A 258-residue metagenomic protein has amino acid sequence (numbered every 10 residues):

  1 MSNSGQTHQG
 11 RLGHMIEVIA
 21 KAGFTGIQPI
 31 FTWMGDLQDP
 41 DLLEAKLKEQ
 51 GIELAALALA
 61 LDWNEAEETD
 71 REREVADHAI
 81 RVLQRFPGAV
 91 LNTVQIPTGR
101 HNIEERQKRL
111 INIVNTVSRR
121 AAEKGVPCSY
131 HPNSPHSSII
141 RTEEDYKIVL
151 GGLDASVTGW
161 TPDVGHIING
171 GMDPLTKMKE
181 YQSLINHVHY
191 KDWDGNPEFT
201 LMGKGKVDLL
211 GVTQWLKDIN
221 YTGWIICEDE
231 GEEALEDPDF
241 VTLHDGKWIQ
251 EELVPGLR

Functional and structural regions predicted by a protein language model:
M1-G23, K48, P87-G88, I140-P162 (+1 more regions): Histidine-acidic metal/acid-base catalytic patches
M1-N3, I30-M34, L59-N64, I96-T98 (+4 more regions): Active-site beta-loop-alpha junctions enriched in small/polar residues
M1-R85, N115, A122, L243-R258: N-terminal pre-domain/capping segments
M1-S4, F31-L37, D70-R73, H101-K108 (+3 more regions): Short, mixed-charge, low-aromatic patches
A20, G26, I30-F31, G35-L37 (+8 more regions): Bulky hydrophobic/aromatic packing residues
Q28, A56-A58, N92, S129 (+3 more regions): Conserved beta-strand positions in the central sheet of alpha/beta enzyme cores
E49, E53, E65-W160, N169 (+1 more regions): Active-site acidic/histidine proton-transfer and metal-coordination neighborhood in alpha/beta enzyme cores
